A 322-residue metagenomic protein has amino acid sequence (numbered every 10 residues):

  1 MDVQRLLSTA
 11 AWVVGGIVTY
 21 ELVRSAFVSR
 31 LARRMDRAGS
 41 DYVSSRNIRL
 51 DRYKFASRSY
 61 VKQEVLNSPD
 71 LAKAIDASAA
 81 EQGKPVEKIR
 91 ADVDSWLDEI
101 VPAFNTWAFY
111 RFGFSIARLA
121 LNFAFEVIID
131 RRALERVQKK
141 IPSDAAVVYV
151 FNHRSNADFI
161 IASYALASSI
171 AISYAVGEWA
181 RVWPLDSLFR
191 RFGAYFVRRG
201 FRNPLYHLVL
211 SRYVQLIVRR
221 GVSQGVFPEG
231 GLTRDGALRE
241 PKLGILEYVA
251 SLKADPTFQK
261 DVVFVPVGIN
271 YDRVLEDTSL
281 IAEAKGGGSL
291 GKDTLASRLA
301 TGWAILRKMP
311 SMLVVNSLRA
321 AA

Functional and structural regions predicted by a protein language model:
D2-V148, S155-I161, D186-S187, R191-G193 (+1 more regions): Membrane-anchoring hydrophobic helices of lipid-metabolizing enzymes
P142, A167, R219: Short conserved AdoMet
S143-F151, V222-Q224, P228-E229: Pre-Walker A (Motif I) flank of P-loop NTPase domains
H153-A157, G231-T233: Gly/Ser/Thr-rich loops at beta-strand to alpha-helix junctions that form or flank small-molecule/cofactor-binding
D158-S173: Classical protein tyrosine phosphatase
I172, G177-A194, R202-A322: A cross-family acyltransferase "interaction/gating" segment
V197: Hydrophobic residues at beta-strand termini and immediately following loops that shape nucleotide-binding pockets
